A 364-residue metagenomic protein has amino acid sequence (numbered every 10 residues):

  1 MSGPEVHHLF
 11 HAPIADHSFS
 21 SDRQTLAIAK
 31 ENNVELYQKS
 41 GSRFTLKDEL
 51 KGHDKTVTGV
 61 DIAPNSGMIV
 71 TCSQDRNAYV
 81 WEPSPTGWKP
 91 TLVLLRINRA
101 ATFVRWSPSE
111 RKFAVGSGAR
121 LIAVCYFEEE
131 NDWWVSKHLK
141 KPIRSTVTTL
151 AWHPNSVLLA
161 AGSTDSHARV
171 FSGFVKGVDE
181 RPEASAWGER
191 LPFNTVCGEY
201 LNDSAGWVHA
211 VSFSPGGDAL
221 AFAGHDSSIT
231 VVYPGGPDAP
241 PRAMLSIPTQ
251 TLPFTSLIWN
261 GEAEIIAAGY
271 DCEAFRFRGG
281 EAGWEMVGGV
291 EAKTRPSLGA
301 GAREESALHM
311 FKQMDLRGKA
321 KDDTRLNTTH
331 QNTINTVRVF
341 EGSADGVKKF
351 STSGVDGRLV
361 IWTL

Functional and structural regions predicted by a protein language model:
M1-P4, V34-K47, N77-N98, S109-K112 (+7 more regions): Per-blade loop-tip surfaces of WD-repeat and WD-like beta-propellers in eukaryotic adaptors/scaffolds
M1-Y79, T86, R111: Eukaryote-specific detector of the first structured module of a protein
H11-F19, K55-I62, N98-W106, R144-W152 (+3 more regions): Canonical WD40 repeat/beta-propeller blade segments in eukaryotic WD-repeat proteins
R23-A27, S66-V70, V80, E110-A114 (+4 more regions): Structural hallmark of WD40 beta-propellers
A29-E31, C72-D75, G116-A119, G162-D165 (+4 more regions): Conserved strand-to-loop turn within each blade of WD40 beta-propeller repeats
R76, V211, S228, N327-H330: Feature marking well-ordered beta-strand scaffolds used for ligand recognition
N155-G177, V208, P215: Beta-propeller domains
V178-E199, R242-L364: Terminal intrinsically disordered, low-complexity extensions flanking WD-repeat/beta-propeller proteins
